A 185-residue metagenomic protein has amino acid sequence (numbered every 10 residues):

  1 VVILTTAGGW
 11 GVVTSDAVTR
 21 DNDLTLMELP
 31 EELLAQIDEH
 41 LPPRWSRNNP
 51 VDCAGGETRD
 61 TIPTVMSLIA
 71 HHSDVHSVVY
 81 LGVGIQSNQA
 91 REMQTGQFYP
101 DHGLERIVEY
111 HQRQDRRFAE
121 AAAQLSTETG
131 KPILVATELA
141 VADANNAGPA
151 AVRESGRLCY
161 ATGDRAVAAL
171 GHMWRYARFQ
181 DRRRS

Functional and structural regions predicted by a protein language model:
V1-L4, S15-T19, T25-L26, R91-S185: Peripheral docking tails and interdomain loops at the edges of cofactor- or intermediate-handling domains
V1-Y110: Short glycine-cluster motifs
